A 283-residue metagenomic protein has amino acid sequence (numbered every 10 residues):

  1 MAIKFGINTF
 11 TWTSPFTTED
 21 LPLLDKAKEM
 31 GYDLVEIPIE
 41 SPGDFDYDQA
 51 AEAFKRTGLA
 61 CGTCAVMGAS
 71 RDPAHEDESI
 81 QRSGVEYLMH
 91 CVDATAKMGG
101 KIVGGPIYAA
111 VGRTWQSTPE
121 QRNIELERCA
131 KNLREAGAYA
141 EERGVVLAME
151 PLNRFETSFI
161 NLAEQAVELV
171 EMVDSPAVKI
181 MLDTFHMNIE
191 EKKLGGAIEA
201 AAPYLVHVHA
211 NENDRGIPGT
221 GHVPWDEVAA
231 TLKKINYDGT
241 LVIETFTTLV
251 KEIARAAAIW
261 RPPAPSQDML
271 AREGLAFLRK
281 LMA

Functional and structural regions predicted by a protein language model:
M1-T13, T17-G31, G99-K101, I160-L182 (+1 more regions): Histidine-acidic metal/acid-base catalytic patches
M1-W12, T63-H75, I107-S117: N-terminal small/glycine-rich loop or linker at the start of catalytic domains across soluble metabolic enzymes
T11-T13, I39-S41, M67-S70, I107-V111 (+4 more regions): Active-site-proximal loop/turn and secondary-structure-junction residues that shape catalytic pockets, frequently
L34-R56, I107-S117: Glycine-rich, proline-tolerant flexible connector loops at the mouths of alpha/beta enzymes
E36, T63-A65, G104, A148 (+2 more regions): Conserved beta-strand positions in the central sheet of alpha/beta enzyme cores
S41-G58, E86-G99, A130-Y139, G195-A200 (+1 more regions): Short amphipathic alpha-helices and their capping/turn segments at secondary-structure boundaries
R56, S79-K179, E191, R261 (+1 more regions): Active-site acidic/histidine proton-transfer and metal-coordination neighborhood in alpha/beta enzyme cores
D72-R82, N123, D214-G219: The substrate-binding groove and active-site-proximal loops of carbohydrate-active enzymes, especially glycoside
